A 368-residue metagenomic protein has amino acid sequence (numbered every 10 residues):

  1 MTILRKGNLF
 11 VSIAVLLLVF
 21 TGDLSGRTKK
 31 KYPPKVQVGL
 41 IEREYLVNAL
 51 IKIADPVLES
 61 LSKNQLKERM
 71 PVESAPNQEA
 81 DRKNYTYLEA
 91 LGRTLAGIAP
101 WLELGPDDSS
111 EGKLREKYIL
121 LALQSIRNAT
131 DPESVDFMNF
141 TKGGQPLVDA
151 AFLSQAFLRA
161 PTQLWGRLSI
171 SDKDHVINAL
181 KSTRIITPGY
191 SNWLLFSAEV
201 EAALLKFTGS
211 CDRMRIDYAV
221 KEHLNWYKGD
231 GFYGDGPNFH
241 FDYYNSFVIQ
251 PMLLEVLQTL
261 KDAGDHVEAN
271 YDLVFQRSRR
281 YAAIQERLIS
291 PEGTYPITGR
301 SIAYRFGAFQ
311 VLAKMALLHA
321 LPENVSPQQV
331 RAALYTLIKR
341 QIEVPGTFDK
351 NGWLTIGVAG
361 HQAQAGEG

Functional and structural regions predicted by a protein language model:
M1-V11: Bacterial N-terminal signal peptides that target proteins for export
V11-F20: Bacterial N-terminal signal peptides
D23-S25: Sec/Tat signal peptide C-region and signal peptidase I cleavage site
R27-E89, A96, P100, L120-S125: Low-complexity, Ser/Thr/Pro/Gly-enriched N-terminal "stalk/linker" regions
L40, E44-V47, I51-V57, T94 (+5 more regions): Hydrophobic alpha-helical transmembrane segments of multi-pass integral membrane proteins
Y87-L88, I98-W101, R115-R280, E286-H319: Aromatic-lined, polymer-binding surfaces characteristic of secreted/periplasmic polysaccharide-degrading enzymes
S110-E111: Long, charge-dense tracts
A316-G368: Extended polysaccharide-engagement surfaces of secreted carbohydrate-active enzymes
